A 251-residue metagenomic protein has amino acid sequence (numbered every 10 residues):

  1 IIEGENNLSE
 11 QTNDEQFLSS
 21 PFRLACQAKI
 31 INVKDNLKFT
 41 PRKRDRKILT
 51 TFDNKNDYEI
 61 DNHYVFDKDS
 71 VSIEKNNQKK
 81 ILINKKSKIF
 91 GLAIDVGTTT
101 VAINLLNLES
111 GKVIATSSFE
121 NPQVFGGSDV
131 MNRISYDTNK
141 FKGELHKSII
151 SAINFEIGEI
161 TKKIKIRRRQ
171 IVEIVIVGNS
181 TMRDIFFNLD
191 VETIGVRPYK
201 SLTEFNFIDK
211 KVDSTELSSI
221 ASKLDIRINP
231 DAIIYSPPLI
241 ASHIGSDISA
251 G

Functional and structural regions predicted by a protein language model:
I1-E5, I103, S117, E156-K163: N-terminal cofactor/phosphate-binding cores enriched in small/glycine residues, especially glycine-rich loops such as
E3-F90, V172: Fe-S ferredoxin-like electron-transfer domains and their immediately adjacent linker/connector regions across
L49-T50, A102-N104, I114-S117, G127-S128 (+2 more regions): Short helix/loop capping segments that flank catalytic or ligand/cofactor-binding pockets
K80-Q123: Gly/Thr-rich phosphate-binding beta-strand-loop-beta motif of the actin/hexokinase/Hsp70
I89-G91, R133-E144, A232-I240: Glycine- and acidic
P122-K162: N-terminal phosphate-binding loop and adjacent alpha-helix
I166-K200: Short beta-strand-loop/turn "lid" adjacent to the catalytic site in phosphate-handling enzymes
L202-G251: ATP-dependent carbohydrate kinase catalytic cores
